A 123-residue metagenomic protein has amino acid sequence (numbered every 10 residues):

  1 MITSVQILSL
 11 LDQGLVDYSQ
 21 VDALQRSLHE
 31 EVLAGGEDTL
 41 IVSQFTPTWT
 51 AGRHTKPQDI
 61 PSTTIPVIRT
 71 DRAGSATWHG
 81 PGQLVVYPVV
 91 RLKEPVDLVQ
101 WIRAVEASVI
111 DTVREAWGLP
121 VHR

Functional and structural regions predicted by a protein language model:
M1-R123: N-terminal lobe of the biotin/lipoate ligase/transferase fold
